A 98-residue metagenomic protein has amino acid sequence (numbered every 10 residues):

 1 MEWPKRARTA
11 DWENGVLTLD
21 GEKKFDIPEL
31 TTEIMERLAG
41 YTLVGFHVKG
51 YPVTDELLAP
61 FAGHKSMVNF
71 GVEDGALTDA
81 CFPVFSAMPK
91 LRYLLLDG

Functional and structural regions predicted by a protein language model:
P4-G98: Concave beta-strand-loop units of leucine-rich repeat
